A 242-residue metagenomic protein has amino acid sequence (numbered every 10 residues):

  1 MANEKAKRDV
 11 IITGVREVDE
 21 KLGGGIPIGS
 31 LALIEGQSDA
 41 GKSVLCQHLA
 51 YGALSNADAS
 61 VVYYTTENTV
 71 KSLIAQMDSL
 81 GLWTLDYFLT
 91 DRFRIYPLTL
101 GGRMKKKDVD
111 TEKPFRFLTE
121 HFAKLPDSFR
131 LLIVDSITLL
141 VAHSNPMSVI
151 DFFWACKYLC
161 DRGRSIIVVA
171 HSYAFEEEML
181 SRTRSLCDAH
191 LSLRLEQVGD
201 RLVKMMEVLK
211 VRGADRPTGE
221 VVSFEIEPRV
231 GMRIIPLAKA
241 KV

Functional and structural regions predicted by a protein language model:
M1-R16: N-terminal pre-Walker A segment at the start of P-loop NTPase domains
T13-G25: Pre-Walker A adenine-sensing motif
A32-E35: Short hydrophobic/aromatic beta-strand immediately N-terminal to the Walker A/P-loop
Q37-R103: Conserved P-loop
S60, R92, D127-L131, R162-A170: Loop/turn-to-beta-strand initiation segments
E67-K71, T99-M104, I137-L139, S172-E176 (+2 more regions): Conserved nucleotide-binding/hydrolysis micro-motifs of P-loop NTPases
G101-R162: Phosphate-binding/switch loop-helix module in NTP-utilizing enzymes
A170-G231: Phosphate-binding/switch region of NTP-binding enzymes
